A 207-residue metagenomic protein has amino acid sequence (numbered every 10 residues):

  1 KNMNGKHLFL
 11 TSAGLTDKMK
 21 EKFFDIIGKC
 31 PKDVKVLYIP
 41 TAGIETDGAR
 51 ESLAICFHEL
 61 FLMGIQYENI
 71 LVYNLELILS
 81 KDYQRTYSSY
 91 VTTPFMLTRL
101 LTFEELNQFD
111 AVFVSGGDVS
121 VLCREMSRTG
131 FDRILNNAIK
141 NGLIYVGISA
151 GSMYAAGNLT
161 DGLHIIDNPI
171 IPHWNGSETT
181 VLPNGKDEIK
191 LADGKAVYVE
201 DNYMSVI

Functional and structural regions predicted by a protein language model:
K1-N2, L159: Short, intrinsically disordered, charge-balanced linker/junction segments flanking boundaries in proteins
N2-N107, A111: N-terminal beta1-alpha1 cap of cysteine-dependent amidohydrolase-like domains
Q108, S115, V119-V146, G151-I207: Active-site-adjacent pocket-lining segments in enzyme domains
